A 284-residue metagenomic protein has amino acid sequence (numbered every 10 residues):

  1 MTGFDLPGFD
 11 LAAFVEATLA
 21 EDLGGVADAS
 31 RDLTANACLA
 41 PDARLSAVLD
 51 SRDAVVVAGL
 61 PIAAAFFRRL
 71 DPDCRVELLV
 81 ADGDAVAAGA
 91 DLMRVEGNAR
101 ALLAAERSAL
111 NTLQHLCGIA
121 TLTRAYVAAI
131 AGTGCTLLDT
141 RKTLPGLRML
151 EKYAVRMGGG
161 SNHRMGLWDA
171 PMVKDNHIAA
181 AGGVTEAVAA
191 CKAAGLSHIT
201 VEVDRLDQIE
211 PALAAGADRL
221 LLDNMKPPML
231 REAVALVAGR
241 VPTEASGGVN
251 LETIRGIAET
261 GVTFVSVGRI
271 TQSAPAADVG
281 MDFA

Functional and structural regions predicted by a protein language model:
T2-A215, P228-L236, P242-E244, L251 (+2 more regions): Acidic/glycine-rich phosphate/pyrophosphate-binding loops and surrounding catalytic core that coordinate Mg2+
N224, R269: Residues that line or immediately flank small-molecule/substrate-binding pockets and catalytic motifs
G280-A284: Active-site loop ensemble at the mouth of alpha/beta enzyme cores that anchors a bound cofactor
